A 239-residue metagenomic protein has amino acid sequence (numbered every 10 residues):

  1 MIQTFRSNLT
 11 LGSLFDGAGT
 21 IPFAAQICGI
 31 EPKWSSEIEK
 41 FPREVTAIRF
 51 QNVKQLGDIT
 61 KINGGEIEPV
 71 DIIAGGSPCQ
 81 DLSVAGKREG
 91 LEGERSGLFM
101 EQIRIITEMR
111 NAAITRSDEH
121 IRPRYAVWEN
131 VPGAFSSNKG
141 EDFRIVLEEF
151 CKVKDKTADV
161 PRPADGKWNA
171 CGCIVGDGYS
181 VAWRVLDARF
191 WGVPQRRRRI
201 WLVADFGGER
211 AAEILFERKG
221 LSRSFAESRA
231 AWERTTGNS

Functional and structural regions predicted by a protein language model:
R6-T10: Extreme N-terminal starter segment of soluble prokaryotic enzymes
S13-A18: Class I SAM-dependent methyltransferase "Motif I" SAM/SAH-binding loop
Q26: Gly/Ala-rich phosphate-binding loop of Rossmann-like dinucleotide-binding domains, activating on the conserved
P32-E37: Conserved SAM-binding motif I beta-strand of class I
F41-E44, F99: Short alpha-helix immediately C-terminal to the canonical SAM-binding loop
E44-I67: S-adenosyl-L-methionine
I62-V70, V84-S239: Class I S-adenosyl-L-methionine
